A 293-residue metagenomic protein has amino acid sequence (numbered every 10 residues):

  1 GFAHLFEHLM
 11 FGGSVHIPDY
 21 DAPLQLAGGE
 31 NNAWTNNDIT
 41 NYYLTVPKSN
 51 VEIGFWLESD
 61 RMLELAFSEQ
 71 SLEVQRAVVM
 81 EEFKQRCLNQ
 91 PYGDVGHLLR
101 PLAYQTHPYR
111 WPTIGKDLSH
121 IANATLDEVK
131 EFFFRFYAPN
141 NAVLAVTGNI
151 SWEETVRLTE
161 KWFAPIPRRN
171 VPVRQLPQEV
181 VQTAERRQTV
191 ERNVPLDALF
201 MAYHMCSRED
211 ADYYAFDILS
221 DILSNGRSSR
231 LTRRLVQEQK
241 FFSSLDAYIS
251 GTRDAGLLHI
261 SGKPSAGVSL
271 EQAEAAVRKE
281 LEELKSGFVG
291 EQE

Functional and structural regions predicted by a protein language model:
G1-T45, W111-I114, N225-F241, T252: M16/MPP (pitrilysin/insulinase) zinc-metallopeptidase core fold and M16-derived inactive scaffolds
F2, D19, L26, N37-N41 (+9 more regions): Extracytoplasmic
H4, Y42, E58, V79 (+8 more regions): Buried hydrophobic packing residues in well-ordered domains
G12-S14, T45-R76, R227, S250-E293: M16/insulysin-pitrilysin zinc metalloprotease superfamily fold
Q25-L26, A66-K84, S151, N170-A184 (+3 more regions): Acidic/histidine-enriched alpha-helical segments
G29-A33, K130-F134, R186-V190, S244-S250: Short beta-strand/turn micro-motifs at beta-sheet edges
Y42, P101-A142, R174-E179, F216: Histidine-acidic residue clusters that define the catalytic metal-binding segment of zinc metallopeptidase domains
Q105-T106, R110, P139, V143-S207 (+1 more regions): An aromatic/glycine/proline-enriched structural segment found at the starts of mature extracellular/organellar domains
